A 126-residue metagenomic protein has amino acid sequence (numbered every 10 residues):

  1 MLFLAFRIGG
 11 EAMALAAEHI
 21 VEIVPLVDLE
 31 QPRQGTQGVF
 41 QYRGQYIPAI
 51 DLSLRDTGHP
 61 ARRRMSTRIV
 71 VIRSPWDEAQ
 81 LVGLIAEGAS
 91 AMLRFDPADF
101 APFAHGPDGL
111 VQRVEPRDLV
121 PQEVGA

Functional and structural regions predicted by a protein language model:
M1-A126: An acidic, low-aromatic, low-complexity terminal/linker signal
